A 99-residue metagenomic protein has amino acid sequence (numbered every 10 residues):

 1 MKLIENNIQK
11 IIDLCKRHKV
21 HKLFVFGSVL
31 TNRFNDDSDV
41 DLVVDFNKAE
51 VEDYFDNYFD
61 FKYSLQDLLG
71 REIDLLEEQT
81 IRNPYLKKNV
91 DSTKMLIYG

Functional and structural regions predicted by a protein language model:
M1-F24, L30-D36, A49-G99: Catalytic core of pol beta-like nucleotidyltransferases
S38-V40: Change "...and in nucleic-acid phosphodiester-cleaving endonucleases..." to "...and in nucleic-acid processing enzymes
V43-D45: Short hydrophobic/aromatic beta-strand micro-patches that form the beta-sheet surface supporting nucleotide- or nucleic
